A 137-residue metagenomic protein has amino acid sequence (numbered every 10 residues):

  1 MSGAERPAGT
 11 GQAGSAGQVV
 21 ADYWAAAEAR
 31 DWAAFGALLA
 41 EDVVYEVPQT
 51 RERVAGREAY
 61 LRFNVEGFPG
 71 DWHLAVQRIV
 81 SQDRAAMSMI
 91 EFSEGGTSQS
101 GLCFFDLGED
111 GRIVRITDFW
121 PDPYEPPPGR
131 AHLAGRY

Functional and structural regions predicted by a protein language model:
M1-Y137: C-terminal and inter-domain tail/linker signature
